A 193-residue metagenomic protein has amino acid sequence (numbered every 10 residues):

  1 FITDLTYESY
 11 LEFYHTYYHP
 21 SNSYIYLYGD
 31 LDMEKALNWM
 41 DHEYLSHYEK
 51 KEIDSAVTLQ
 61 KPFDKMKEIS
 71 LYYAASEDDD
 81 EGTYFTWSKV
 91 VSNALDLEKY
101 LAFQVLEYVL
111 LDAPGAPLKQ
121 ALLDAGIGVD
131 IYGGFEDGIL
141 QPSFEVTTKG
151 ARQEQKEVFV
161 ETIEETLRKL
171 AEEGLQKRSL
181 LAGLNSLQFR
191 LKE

Functional and structural regions predicted by a protein language model:
F1-K61, D78-A102, Y108, P114-E193: Charge-rich, well-structured scaffold segments of protease-associated domains
K65-A75, L191-E193: Short, low-order "capping/linker" segments at domain edges
